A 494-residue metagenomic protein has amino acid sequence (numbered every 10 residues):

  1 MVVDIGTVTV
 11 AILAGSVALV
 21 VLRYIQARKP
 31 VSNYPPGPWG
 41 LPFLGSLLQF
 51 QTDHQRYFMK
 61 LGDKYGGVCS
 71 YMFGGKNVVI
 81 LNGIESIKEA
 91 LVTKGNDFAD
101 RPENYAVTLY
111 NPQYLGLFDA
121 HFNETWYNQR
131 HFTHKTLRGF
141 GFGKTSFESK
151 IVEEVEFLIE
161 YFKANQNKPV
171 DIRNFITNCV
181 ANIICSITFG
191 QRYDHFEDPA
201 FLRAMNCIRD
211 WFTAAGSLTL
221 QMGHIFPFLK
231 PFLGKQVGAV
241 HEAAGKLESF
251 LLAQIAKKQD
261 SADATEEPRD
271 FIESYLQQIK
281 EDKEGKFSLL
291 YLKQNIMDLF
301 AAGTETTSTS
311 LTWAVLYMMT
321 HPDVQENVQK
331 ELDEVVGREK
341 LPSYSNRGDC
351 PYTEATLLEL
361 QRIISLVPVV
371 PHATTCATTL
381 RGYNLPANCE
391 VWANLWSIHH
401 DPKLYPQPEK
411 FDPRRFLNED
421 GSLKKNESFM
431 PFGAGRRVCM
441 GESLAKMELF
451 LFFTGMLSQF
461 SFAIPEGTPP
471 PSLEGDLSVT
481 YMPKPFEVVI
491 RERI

Functional and structural regions predicted by a protein language model:
M1-G6, L13-S16, S274-Q277, E390 (+1 more regions): C-terminal helix/juxtamembrane-tail motif
V2-Y114, E124-N128, V152-E160, A243 (+3 more regions): N-terminal membrane-proximal hinge/A-helix region immediately C-terminal to the signal-anchor transmembrane segment
Y34, I80-A90, N96-A99, Q191-F201 (+2 more regions): Classical protein tyrosine phosphatase
L47-G66, S249, P342-R381, P402 (+1 more regions): Conserved cytochrome P450 K-helix E-x-x-R motif and the immediately C-terminal K′/meander segment
A99, P322-V324, E442-T480: Cytochrome P450 heme-binding "Cys pocket" and the immediately downstream C-terminal segment
R101-Y110, K144-L311, N327: Cytochrome P450 heme-thiolate monooxygenase catalytic core
M297, A302, E419-L449, E474-D476: Cytochrome P450 heme-thiolate "Cys pocket" and heme-binding signature region
A393-G421: Conserved cytochrome P450 K-helix/beta-meander segment immediately N-terminal to the heme-binding cysteine loop
